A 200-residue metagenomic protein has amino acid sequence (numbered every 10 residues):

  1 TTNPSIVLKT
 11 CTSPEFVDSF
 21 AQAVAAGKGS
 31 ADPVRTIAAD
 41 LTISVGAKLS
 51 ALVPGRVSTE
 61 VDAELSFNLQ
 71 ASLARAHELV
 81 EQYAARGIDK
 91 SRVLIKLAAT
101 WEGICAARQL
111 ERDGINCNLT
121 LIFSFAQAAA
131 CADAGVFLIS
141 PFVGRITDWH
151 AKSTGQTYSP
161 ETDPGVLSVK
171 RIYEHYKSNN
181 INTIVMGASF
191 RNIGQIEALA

Functional and structural regions predicted by a protein language model:
T1-T2, G55-V61, V93-L97, C117-T120 (+2 more regions): Hydrophobic faces of well-ordered beta-strands that scaffold small-molecule active sites in alpha/beta enzyme cores
N3, T59, I95, L110 (+2 more regions): Conserved, mostly hydrophobic/aromatic
I6-K9, S13-T100: Active-site beta->alpha loop and helix N-cap motifs at the rims of alpha/beta catalytic domains
V24-G29, D113, V185-G187: Domain-level signal for soluble alpha/beta catalytic cores
V45, S50-A51, E81, I104-I115 (+1 more regions): Alpha-helix-loop-beta-strand connector modules within alpha/beta enzyme cores
I88, I115, V136: Short phosphate-binding/catalytic loops that engage adenosine nucleotides
N118, F123-A200: Catalytic alpha/beta core domains of metabolic enzymes, predominantly
